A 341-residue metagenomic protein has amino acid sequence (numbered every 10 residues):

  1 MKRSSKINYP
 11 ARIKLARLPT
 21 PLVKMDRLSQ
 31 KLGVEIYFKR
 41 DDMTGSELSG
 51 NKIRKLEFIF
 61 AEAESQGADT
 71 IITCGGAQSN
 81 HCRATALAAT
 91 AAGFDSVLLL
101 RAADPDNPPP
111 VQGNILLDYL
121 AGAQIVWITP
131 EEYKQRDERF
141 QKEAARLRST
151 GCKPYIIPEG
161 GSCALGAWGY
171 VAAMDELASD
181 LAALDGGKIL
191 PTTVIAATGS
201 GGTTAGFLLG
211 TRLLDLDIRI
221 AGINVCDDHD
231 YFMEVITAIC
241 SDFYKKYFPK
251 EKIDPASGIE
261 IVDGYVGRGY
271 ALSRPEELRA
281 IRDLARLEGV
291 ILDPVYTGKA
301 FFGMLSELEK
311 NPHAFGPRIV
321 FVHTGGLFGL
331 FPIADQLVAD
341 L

Functional and structural regions predicted by a protein language model:
M1-L341: PLP-dependent amino-acid enzyme catalytic core
